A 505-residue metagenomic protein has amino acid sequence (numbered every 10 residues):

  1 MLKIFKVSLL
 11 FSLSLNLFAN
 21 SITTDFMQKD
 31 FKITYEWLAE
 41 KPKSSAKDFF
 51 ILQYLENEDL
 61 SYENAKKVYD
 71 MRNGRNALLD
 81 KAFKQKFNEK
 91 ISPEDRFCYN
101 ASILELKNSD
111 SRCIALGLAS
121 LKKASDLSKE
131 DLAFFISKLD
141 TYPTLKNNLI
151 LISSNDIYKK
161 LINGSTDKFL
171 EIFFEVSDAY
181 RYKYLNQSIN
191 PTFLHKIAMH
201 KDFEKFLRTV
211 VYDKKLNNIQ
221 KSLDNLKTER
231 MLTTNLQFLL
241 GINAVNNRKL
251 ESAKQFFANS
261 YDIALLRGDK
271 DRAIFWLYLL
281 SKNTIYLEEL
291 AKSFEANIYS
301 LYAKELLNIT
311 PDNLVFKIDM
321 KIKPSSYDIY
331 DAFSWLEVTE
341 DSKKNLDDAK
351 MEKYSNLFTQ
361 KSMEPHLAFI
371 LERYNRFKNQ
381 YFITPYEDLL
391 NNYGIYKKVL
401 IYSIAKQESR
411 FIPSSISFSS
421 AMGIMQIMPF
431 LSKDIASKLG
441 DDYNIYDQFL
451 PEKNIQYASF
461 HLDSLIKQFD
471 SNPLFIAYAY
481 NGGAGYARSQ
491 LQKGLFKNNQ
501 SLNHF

Functional and structural regions predicted by a protein language model:
F26-I33, P42-F49, N57-K66, R72-A82 (+12 more regions): Generic helix N-cap/helix-start motif at coil->alpha-helix transitions
L118-K123, D262, S281-L301, E305-I309 (+1 more regions): TPR/TPR-like (Sel1-like) alpha-helical repeat modules
F173-L185, T209-Q220, V245-F256: Helix-turn-helix repeat elements of alpha-solenoid scaffolds
S252, M351-F411: Export/targeting segments at the very N-terminus of extracytoplasmic proteins
I285, Y299, S471-F505: Catalytic and substrate-binding regions of cell-wall glycan-acting enzymes that process beta-1,4-linked
E387-D388, N392-S415, I427, I455-F460 (+1 more regions): Short, functionally critical alpha-helical segments immediately adjacent to catalytic or ligand/cofactor-binding
L400-I401, F418-D441, N454-D463, G485-Y486 (+2 more regions): Substrate-binding/active-site groove segments that recognize and process beta-1,4-linked N-acetyl-hexosamine
